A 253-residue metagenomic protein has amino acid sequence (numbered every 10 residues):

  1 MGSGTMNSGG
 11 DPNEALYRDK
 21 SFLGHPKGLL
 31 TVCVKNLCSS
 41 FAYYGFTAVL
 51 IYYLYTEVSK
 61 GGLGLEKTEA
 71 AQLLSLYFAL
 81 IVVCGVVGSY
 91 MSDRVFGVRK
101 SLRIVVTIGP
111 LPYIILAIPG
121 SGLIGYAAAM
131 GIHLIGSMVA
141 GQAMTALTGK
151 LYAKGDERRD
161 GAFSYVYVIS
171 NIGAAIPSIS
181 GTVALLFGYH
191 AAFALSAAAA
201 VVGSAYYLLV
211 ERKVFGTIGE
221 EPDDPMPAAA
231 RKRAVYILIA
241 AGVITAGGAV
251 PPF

Functional and structural regions predicted by a protein language model:
M1-L29, K154-G155, S164, G181-F253: Intracellular loop-helix junctions on the cytosolic face of multi-pass helical membrane proteins
L37, P112, I124-A140: Hydrophobic core of transmembrane alpha-helices in multi-pass small-molecule transporters, especially MFS/SLC-type
A48-E69, F253: Short amphipathic helix-loop junctions that connect adjacent transmembrane helices in Major Facilitator Superfamily/SLC
L54-Y55, M91-D93, S180-G188: Interfacial helix-cap and linker-helix signal at transmembrane-aqueous boundaries of multi-pass secondary transporters
Q72-S92, A175: Central cavity-lining transmembrane alpha-helices of secondary-active solute carriers, predominantly the Major
R94-V106: Cytoplasmic membrane-interface "Motif A"-like loop-to-helix N-cap segments of 12-TM Major Facilitator Superfamily
T107-I124: C-terminal ends and interior cores of transmembrane alpha-helices in multi-pass membrane transporters/permeases
V139-K154: Intracellular juxtamembrane helix-capping segments at the cytosolic ends of symmetry-related transmembrane helices
